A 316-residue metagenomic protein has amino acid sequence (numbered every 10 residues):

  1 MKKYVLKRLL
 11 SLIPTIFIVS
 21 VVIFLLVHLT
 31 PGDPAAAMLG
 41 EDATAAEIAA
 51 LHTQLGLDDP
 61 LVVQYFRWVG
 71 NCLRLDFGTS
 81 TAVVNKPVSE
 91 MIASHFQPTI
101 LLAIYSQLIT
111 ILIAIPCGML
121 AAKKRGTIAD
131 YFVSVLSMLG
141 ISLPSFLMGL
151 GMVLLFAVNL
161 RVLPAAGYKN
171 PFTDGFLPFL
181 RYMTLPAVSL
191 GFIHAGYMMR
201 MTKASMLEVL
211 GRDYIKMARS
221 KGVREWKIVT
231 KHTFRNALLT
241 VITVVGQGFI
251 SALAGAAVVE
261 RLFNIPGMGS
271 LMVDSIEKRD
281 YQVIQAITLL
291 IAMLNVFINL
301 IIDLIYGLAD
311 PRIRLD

Functional and structural regions predicted by a protein language model:
K2-K3, I13, F96-A129, S145 (+1 more regions): Alpha-helical transmembrane segments of integral membrane proteins, especially multi-pass inner/plasma-membrane
L6-I16: N-terminal signal-anchor/signal peptide hydrophobic helix marking the start of the first transmembrane segment
T15-F66, L160-Y182: Hydrophobic alpha-helical transmembrane segments of membrane transport/permease proteins and related membrane-embedded
I18, V22, L26, I113 (+7 more regions): Alpha-helical membrane-inserting segments
T30, G140-L143, L253: Transmembrane helix irregularities
G40, A50-T53, R67, N71 (+9 more regions): Short amphipathic alpha-helical coupling elements at transmembrane boundaries
D58-I115: An internal, D/E-rich "acidic patch" concept
T79, S134-Y197: Membrane-water interface segments at transmembrane-helix boundaries in multipass membrane proteins
